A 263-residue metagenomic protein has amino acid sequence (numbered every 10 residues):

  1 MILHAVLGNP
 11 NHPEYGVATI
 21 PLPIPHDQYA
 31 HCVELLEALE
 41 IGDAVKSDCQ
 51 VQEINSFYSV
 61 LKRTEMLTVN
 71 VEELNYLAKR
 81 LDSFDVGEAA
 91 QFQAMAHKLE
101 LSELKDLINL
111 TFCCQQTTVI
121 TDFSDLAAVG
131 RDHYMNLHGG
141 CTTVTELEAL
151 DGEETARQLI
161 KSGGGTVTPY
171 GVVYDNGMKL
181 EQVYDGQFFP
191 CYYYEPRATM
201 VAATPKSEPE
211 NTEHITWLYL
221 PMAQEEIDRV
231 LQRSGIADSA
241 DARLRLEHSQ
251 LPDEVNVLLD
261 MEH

Functional and structural regions predicted by a protein language model:
M1-Q28, Y192-Q224: Short, extreme N-terminal segment that most often corresponds to the first beta-strand
C32-R157, G171-R197, T212-E213, P221-H263: Mixed-charge (acidic/basic) macromolecular-recognition segments
V167: Short, surface-exposed polybasic-aromatic patches that bind anionic ligands, especially phosphate groups
